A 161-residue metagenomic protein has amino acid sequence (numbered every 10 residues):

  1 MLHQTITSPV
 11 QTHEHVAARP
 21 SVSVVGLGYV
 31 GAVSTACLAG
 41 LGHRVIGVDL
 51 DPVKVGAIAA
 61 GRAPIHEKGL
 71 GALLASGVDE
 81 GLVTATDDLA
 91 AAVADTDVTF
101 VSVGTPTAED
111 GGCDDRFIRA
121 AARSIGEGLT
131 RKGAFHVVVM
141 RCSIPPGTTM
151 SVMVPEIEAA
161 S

Functional and structural regions predicted by a protein language model:
L2-R62: NAD(P)+-binding Rossmann beta1-loop-alpha1 motif at the extreme N-terminus of oxidoreductases
G26, T99, V139: Conserved RecA-like P-loop NTPase ATPase core
G31, A92, P145-G147: Alpha-helix N-cap/loop-to-helix initiation residues
D51, D88-L89, D114: Acidic/polar helix N-cap motif
H66: N-terminal FAD cofactor-binding segment of flavoenzymes
G69-D97, T107, G126-T130: A structured beta-alpha segment of the ubiquitous adenosine-cofactor-binding alpha/beta core
D95, V101-V103, R141: Short, well-ordered coil/turn residues at beta-beta hairpins and beta-strand->alpha-helix junctions within
T107-S161: Rossmann-like NAD(P)(H) cofactor-binding subdomain of soluble oxidoreductases
